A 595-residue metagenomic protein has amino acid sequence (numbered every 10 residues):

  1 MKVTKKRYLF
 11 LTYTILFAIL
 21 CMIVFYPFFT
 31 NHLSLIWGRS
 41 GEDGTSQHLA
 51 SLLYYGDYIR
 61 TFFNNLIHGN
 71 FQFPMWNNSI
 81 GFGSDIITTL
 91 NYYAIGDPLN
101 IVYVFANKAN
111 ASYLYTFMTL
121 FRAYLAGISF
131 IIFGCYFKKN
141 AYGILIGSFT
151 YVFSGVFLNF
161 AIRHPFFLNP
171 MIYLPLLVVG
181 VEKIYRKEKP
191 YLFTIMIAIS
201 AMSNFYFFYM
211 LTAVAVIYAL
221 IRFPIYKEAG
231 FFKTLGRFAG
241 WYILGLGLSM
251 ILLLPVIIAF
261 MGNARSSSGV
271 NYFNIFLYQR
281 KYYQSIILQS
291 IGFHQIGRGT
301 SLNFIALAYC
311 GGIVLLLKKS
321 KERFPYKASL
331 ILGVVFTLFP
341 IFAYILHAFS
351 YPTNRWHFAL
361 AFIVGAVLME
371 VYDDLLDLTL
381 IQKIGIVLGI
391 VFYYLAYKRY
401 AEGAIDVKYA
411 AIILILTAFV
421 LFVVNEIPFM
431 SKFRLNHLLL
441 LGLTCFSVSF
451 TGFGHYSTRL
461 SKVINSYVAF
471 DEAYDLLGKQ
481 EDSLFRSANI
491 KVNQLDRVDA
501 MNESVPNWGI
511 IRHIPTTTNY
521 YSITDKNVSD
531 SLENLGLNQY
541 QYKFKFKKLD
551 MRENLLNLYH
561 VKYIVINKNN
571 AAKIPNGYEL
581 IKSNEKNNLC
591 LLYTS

Functional and structural regions predicted by a protein language model:
M1-N31, R237, L438-G442: Start-transfer (signal-anchor) and selected internal transmembrane alpha helices of multi-pass inner/ER membrane
F17, L120-Y136, Y142-P224, R237-I257 (+4 more regions): Membrane-embedded helix bundles of polyisoprenyl
L20-F130, F149-M171, F260-R265, F273-S301 (+3 more regions): Membrane-interface coil-to-helix junctions
E42-Y58, F62-N65, P98, T234-F238 (+6 more regions): Periplasmic/ER-lumenal interhelical loops and adjacent helix-loop junctions in multi-pass membrane proteins
T88-Y93, S112-L125, T150-V178, Y185 (+4 more regions): Membrane-interface micro-motifs in multi-pass membrane enzymes
F105, H437-S595: Soluble catalytic regions of membrane-associated enzymes that act on cell-envelope and secretory-pathway components
A126-F133, Y173-Y185, A213-I221, I313 (+2 more regions): Transmembrane alpha-helical segments
F207, P325-I341, L346-Y474: Contiguous transmembrane helix-bundle modules in multi-pass membrane proteins
